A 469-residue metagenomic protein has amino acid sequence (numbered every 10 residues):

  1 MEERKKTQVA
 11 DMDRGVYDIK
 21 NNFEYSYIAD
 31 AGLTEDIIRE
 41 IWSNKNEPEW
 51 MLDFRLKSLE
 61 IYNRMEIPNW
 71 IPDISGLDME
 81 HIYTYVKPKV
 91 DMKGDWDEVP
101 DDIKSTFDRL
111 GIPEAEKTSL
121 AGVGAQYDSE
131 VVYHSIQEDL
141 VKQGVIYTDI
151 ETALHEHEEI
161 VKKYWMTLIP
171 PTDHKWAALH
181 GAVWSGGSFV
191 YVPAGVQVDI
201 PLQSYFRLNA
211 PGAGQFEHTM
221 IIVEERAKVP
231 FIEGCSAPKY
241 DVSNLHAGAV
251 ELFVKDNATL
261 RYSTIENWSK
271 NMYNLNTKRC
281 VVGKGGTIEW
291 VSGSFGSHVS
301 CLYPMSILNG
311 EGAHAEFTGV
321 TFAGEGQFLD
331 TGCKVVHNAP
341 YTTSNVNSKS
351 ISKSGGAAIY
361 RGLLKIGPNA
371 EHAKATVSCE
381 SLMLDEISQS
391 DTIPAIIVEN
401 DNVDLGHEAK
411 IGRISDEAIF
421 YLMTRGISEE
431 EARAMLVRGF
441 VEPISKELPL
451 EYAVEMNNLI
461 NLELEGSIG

Functional and structural regions predicted by a protein language model:
E2-N22, Y27-G32, Y452-I468: Intrinsically disordered, low-complexity terminal tails
E2-Q8, M12, Y27-A178, N347-S350: N-terminal amphipathic, basic helical "cap/leader" segment at the start of enzyme domains
K20, E35-R39, I397-V398: Short acidic (Asp/Glu) and glycine-rich catalytic loops that position anionic groups and cofactors
N44, Y133-I427, V441-G469: Conserved beta-strand/loop scaffold segments within soluble protein domains that form the structured core and edges
